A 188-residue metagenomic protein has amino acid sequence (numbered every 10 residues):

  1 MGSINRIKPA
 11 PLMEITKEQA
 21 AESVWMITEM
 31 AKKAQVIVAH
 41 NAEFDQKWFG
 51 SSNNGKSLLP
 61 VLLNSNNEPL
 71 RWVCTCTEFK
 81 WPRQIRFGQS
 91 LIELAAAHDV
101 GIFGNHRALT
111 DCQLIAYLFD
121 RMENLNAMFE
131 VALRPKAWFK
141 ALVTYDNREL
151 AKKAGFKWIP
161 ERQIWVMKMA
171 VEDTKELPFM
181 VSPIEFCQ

Functional and structural regions predicted by a protein language model:
M1-S57, N64-P69, Q84, G88-H106: Conserved non-catalytic scaffold segment of RNase H-like nuclease domains
A10, F44-D45, E78, I115 (+1 more regions): General alpha-helical segment detector with a strong preference for membrane-spanning helices and helix-boundary regions
A21, L114-I115, A170: Short Asp/Glu-rich motifs
D45, C74, D111: Acidic active-site catalytic centers that drive phospho-/nucleotidyl reactions and related ester hydrolyses
P69-P82: Histidine/lysine/aspartate-rich catalytic loop segments that bind and position anionic ligands
L109-L118: Acidic, divalent-metal-coordinating active-site segment for phosphoryl/phosphodiester hydrolysis, typified by short
L118-Q188: Acidic two-metal-ion nuclease catalytic site recognized across multiple nuclease folds, prominently DnaQ/RNase D-T
